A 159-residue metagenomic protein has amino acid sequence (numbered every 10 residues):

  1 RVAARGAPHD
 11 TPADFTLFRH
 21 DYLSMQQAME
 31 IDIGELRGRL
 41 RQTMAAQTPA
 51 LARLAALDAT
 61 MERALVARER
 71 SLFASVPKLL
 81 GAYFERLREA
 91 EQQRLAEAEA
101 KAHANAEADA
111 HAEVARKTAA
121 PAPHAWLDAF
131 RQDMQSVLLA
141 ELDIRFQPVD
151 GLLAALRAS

Functional and structural regions predicted by a protein language model:
V2-A140: Extended, well-ordered protein cores
A120, Q132-S159: A cross-kingdom marker for long, charged
